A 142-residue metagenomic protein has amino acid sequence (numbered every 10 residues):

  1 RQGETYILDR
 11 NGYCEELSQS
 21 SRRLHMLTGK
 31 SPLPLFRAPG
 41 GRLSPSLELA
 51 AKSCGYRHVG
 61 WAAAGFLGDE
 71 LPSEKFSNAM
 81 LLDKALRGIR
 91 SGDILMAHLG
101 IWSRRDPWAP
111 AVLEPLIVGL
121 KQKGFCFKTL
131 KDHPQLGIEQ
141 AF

Functional and structural regions predicted by a protein language model:
R1-S77, D83-W102: Metal-dependent polysaccharide deacetylase catalytic core of the NodB/CE4 family, i.e., the active-site-bearing domain
F76-L81, A109-L113: Charged helix-capping and loop-helix junction motifs
R104-F142: C-terminal domain-boundary segment and adjacent tail
